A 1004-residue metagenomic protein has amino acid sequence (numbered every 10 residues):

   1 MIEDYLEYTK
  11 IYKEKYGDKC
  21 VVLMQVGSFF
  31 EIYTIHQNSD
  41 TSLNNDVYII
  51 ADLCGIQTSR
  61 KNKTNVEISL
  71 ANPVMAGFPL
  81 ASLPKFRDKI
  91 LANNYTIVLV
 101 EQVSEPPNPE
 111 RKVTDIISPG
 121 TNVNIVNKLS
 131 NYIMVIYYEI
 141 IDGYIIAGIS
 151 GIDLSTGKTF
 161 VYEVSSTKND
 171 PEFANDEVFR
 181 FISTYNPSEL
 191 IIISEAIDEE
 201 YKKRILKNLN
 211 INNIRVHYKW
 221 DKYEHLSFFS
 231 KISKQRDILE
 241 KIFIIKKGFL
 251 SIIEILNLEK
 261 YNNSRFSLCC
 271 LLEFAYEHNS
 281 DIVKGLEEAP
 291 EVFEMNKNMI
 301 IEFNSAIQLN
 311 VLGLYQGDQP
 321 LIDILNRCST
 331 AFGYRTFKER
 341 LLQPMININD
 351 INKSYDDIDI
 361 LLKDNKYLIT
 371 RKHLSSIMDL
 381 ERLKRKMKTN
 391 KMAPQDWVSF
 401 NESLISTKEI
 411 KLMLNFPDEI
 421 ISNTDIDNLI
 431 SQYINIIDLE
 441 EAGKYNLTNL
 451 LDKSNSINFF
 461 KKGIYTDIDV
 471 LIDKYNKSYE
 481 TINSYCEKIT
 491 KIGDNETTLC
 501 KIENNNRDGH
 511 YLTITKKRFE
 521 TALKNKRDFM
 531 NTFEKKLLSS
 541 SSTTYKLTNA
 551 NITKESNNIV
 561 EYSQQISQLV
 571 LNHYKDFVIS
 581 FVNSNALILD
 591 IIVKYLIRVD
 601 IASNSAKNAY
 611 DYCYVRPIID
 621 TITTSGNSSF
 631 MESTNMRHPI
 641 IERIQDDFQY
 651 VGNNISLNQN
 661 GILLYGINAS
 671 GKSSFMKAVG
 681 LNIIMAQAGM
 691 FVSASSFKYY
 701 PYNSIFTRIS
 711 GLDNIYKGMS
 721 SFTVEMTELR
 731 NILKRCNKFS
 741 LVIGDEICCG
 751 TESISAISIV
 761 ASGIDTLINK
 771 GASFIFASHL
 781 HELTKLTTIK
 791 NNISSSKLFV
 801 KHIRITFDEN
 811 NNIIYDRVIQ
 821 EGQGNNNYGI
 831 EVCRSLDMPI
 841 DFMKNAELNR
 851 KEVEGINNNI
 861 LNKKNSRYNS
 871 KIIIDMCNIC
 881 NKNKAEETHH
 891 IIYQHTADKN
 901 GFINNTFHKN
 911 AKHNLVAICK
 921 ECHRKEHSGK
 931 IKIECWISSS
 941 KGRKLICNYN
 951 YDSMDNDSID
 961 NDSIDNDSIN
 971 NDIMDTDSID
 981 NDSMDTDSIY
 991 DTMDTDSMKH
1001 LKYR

Functional and structural regions predicted by a protein language model:
M1-L342, N349-K363, R382-R385, T389 (+1 more regions): Basic, polar low-complexity surface loops/patches
K13-V26, I32, G148, S155 (+3 more regions): Alpha-helical bundle segments enriched in helix-capping/polar residues
Y144, Y261, N525-I552, S605-N858: ATPase nucleotide-binding head domains, primarily ABC-like/P-loop NTPase cores
K864-I873, H908-H913: Short, flexible, mixed-charge glycine/proline-rich loop motifs that serve as phosphate/nucleic-acid-contacting
C877-C880, C919: Short cysteine-rich clusters marking metal-coordination/redox-active sites
N881-L915, I931: Histidine-centered nuclease catalytic patch
K909, N914-S938: Short Cys/His-centered divalent metal-binding micro-motifs
D952-M998: Long, intrinsically disordered low-complexity tandem-repeat segments
